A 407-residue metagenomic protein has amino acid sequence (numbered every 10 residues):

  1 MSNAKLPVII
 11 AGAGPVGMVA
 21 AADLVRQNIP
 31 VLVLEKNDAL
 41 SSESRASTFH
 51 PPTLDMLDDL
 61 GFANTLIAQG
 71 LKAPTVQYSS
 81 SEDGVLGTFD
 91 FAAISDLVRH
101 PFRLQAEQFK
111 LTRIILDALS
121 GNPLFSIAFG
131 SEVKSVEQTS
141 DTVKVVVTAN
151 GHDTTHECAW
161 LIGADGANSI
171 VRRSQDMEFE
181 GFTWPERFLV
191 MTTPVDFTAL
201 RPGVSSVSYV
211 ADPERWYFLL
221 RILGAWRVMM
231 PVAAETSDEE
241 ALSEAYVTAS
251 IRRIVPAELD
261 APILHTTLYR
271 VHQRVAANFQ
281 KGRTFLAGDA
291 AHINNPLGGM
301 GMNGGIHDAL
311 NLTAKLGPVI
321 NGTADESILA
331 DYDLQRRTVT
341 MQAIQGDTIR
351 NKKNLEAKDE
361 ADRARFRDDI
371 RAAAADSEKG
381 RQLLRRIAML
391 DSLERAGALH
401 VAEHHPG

Functional and structural regions predicted by a protein language model:
S2-V16: Beta1/beta-strand and adjacent pyrophosphate-binding region of the FAD-binding site in flavoprotein oxidoreductases
G12-A22, R26-N28, L34, I115 (+3 more regions): Conserved mid-domain beta->alpha element of the FAD-binding
N37: Residues in the short beta-alpha loop(s) of Rossmann-like NAD(P)-binding domains
R45, H50-A118, I344: Active-site-adjacent segment of FAD-dependent monooxygenases/related oxidoreductases
D117, S140-K144, H152-T154, W160-V271: Conserved FAD-binding catalytic core of PHBH/FMO-like flavoproteins
F129-V143: A conserved short coil-to-beta-strand element within the FAD-binding core of flavoproteins
A277, K315-G407: C-terminal helical "tail/cap" subdomain of flavin- and related membrane-associated enzymes
